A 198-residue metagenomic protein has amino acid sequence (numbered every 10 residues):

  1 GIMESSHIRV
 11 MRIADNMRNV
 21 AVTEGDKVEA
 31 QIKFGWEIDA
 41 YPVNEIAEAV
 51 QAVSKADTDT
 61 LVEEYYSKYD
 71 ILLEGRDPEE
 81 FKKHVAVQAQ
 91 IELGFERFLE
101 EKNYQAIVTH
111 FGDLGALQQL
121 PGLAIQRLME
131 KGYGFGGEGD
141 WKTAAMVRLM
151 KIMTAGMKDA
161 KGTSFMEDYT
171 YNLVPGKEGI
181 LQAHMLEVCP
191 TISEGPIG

Functional and structural regions predicted by a protein language model:
G1-L120: A charged, amphipathic alpha-helical module
E29, K33, V87-G198: Anaerobic metallocofactor- and corrinoid-dependent redox/one-carbon enzyme cores, especially those from methanogenesis
